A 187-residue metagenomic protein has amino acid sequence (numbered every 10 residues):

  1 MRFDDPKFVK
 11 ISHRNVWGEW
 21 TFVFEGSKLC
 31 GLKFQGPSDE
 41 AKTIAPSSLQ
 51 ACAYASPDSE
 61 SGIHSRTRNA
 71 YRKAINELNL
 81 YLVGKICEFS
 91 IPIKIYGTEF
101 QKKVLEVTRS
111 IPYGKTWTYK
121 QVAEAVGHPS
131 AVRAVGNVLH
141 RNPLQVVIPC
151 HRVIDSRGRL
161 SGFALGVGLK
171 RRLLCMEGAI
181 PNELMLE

Functional and structural regions predicted by a protein language model:
M1-P129, M176, I180-E187: Basic nucleic-acid-binding alpha-helical/helix-turn surface characteristic of O6-alkylguanine DNA
E19, T98, K115, H128 (+4 more regions): Gly/Ser/Thr-rich helix-start
S130-N142: Regulatory, non-catalytic segments
V147: Major-groove DNA-recognition helix of helix-turn-helix-type DNA-binding domains
C150: Short cysteine clusters
S156-E187: …primarily DNA-binding HTH/wHTH and HhH modules…
